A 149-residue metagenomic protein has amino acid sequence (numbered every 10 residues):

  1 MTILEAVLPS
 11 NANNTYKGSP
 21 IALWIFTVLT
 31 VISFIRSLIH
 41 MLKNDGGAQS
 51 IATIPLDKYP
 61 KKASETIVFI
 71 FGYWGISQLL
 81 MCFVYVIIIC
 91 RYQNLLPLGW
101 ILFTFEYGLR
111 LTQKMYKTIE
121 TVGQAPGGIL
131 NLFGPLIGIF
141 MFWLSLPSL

Functional and structural regions predicted by a protein language model:
V7-T15: Cytosolic juxtamembrane amphipathic/interface segments immediately preceding and feeding into a transmembrane helix
K17-K43: N-terminal signal-anchor transmembrane alpha helix
V31, I51-V86: Core segments of alpha-helical transmembrane spans in multipass integral membrane proteins
C82-P97: Juxtamembrane helix-break-helix junctions at the cytosolic face of small multi-pass alpha-helical membrane proteins
L98-M115: Hydrophobic alpha-helical membrane segments
E120-F133: Non-cytosolic membrane-interface motifs at loop->transmembrane helix junctions
L136-L149: Membrane-water interface at the C-terminal end of transmembrane alpha helices
